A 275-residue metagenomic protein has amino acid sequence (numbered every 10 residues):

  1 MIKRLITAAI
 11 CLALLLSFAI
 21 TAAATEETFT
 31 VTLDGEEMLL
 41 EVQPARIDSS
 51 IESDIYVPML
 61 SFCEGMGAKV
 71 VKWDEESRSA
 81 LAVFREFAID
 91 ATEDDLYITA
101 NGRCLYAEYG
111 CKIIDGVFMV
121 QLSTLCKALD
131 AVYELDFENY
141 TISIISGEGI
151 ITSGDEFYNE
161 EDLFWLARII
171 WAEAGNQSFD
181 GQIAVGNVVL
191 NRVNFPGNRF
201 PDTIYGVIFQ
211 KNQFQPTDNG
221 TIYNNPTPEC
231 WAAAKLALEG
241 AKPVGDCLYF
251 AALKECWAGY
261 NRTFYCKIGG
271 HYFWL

Functional and structural regions predicted by a protein language model:
M1-I2, Y260: Intrinsically disordered, low-complexity sequence elements enriched in Ser/Thr/Gly/Pro
I2-A167: Primary recognition of N-terminal secretory signal peptides and signal-anchoring hydrophobic helices
T152-L275: Bacterial extracytoplasmic/cell-wall-associated proteins, especially those involved in peptidoglycan
